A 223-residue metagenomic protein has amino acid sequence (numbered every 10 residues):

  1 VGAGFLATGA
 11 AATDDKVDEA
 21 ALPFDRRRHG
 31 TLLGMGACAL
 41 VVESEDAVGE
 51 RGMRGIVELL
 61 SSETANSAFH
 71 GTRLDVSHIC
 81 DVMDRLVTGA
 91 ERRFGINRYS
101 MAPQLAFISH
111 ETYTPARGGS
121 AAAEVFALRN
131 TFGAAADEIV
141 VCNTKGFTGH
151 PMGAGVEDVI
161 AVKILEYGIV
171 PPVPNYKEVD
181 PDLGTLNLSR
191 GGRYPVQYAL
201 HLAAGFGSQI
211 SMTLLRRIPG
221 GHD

Functional and structural regions predicted by a protein language model:
V1-A3, G52, H70-G71, G119: A short secondary-structure junction signal
V1-A47, P151-D223: Conserved beta-strand-centric core segments of catalytic alpha/beta enzyme folds
V1-G2, F94-A122, F132, M152: Conserved beta-ketoacyl condensing-enzyme motif
G4-E19, A121-I139: Acidic-glycine-rich active-site phosphate/pyrophosphate-binding loop
K16-A106, P219-D223: Condensing-enzyme catalytic core mediating Claisen C-C bond formation in acyl metabolism
E50, N130-A135, S189-G192: Short, conserved catalytic or adaptor-binding loops enriched in Gly and charged residues
M53-E63, I96-S109, E138-G146, P171-P181 (+1 more regions): Beta-strand segments within the central parallel beta-sheet cores of soluble alpha/beta enzyme folds
A68-I79, E111-R129, H150-E157, L186-R190: Short glycine/threonine-rich loop-to-helix capping motif typified by GTGT followed within a few residues by an Asp-Pro
